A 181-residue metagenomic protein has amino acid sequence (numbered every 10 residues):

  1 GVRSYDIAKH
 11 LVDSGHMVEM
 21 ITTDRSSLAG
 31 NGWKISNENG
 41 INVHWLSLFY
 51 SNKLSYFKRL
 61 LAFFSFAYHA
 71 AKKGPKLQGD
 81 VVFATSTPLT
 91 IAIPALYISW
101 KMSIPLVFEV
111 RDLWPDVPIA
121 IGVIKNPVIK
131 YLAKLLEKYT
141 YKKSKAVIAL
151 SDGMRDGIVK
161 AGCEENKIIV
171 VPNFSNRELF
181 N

Functional and structural regions predicted by a protein language model:
G1-N42: N-terminal subdomain of nucleotide-sugar transferases
M17-E19, N42, P105, A146 (+1 more regions): Residues at the starts of beta-strands that form the adenosine-phosphate
D24, G153, V171-F174: Carbohydrate-associated surface elements
H44-L46, V171: Hydrophobic residues at beta-strand termini and immediately following loops that shape nucleotide-binding pockets
L48-K58, K76-L77, K101-K138, E178: Acceptor-binding helix/loop patch of EC 2.4 sugar-transfer enzymes, predominantly nucleotide-sugar-dependent
F63-H69, G79-D116: An aromatic- and histidine-rich active-site surface loop
A71, Q78, T90-M102, P127-A149: Membrane-proximal helix-turn-helix segments that form the acceptor-binding/catalytic region of lipid-linked
V159, E165-V170, S175-N181: Acidic anion/phosphate-binding donor-loop and adjacent secondary structure in glycosyltransferase catalytic cores
